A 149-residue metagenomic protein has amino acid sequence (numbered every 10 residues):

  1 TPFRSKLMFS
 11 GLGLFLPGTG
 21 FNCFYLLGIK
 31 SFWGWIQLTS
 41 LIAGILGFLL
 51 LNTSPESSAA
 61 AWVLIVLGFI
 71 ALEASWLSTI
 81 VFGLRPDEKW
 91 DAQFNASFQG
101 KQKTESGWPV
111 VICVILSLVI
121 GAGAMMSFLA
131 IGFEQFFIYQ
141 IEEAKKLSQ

Functional and structural regions predicted by a protein language model:
T1-S10, G34-Q149: Transmembrane helix recognition focused on a "late"/terminal membrane span
L12-C23: N-terminal signal-anchor/start-transfer transmembrane helix
F24-L26, A60: Alpha-helical transmembrane segments with an aromatic anchor "belt"
G28-G34: Membrane-interface helix starts
